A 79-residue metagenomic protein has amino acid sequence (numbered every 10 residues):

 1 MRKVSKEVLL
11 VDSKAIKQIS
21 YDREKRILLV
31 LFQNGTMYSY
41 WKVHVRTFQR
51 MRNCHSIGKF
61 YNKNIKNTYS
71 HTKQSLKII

Functional and structural regions predicted by a protein language model:
M1-I79: Acidic/histidine-enriched, beta-strand-rich ligand/metal-binding domains
